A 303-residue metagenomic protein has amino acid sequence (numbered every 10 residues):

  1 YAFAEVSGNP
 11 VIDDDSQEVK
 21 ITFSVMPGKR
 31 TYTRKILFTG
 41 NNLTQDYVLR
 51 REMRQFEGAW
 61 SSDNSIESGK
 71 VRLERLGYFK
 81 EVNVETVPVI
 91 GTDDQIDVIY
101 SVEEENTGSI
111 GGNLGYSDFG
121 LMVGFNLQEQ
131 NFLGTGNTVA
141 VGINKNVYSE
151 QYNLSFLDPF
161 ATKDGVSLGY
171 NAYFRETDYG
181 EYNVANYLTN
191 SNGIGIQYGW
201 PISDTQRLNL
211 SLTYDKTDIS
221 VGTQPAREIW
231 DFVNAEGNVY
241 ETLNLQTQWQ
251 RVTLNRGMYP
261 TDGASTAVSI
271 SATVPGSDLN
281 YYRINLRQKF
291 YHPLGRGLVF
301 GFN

Functional and structural regions predicted by a protein language model:
Y1-V11, Y173: Post-signal-peptide, soluble extracytosolic/periplasmic N-terminal scaffold domains of envelope/secretory systems
F3-S7, K20, T33: Hydrophobic residues on conserved beta-strands that form the core of alpha/beta folds
P10-R30, I90-T107: Self-splicing inteins and homing endonuclease
D13, Y187, N238, G257-Y259 (+2 more regions): Short, solvent-exposed beta-strand/turn "edge" segments of beta-rich domains on protein surfaces
K35, D46, R50-M53, D63-K70 (+1 more regions): Extracytoplasmic/secreted envelope proteins and their assembly/folding machinery, especially bacterial periplasmic
L43, A59-P260, A264-S265: Gram-negative/organellar outer-membrane beta-barrel architecture
E57, D178, A272-G276: A generic structural motif
A172, N190-G199, S265-V274, N280-N303: Transmembrane beta-barrel strand/turn architecture of Gram-negative outer membrane proteins
